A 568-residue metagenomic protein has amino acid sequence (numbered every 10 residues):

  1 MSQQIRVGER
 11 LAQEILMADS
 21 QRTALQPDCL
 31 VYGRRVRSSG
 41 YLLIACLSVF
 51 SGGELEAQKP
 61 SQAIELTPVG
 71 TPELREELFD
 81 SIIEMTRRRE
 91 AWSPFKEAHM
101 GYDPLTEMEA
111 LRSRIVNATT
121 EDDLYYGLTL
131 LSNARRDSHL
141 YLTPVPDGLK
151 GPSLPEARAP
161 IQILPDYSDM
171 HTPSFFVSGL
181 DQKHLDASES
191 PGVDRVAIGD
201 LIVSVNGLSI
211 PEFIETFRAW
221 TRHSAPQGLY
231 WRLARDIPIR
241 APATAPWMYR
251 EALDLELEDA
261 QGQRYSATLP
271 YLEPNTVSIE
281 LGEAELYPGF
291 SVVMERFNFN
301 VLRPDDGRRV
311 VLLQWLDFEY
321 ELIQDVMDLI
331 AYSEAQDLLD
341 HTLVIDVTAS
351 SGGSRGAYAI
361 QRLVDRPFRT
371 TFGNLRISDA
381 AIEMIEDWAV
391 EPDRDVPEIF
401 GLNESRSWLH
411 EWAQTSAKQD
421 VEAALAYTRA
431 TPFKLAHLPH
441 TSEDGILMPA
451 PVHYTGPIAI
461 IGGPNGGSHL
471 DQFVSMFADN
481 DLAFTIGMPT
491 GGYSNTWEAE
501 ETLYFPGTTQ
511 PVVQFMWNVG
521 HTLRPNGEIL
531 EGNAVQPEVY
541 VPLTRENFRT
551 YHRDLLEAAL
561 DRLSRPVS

Functional and structural regions predicted by a protein language model:
M1-R35: N-terminal secretory signal peptides that target proteins for export/translocation
Y41-V49: Bacterial N-terminal signal peptides
A57-L402, P457-A459, Q472, P489 (+4 more regions): Flexible, low-complexity junctional segments that flank or bridge functional domains
R369, G373-E443: Divalent cation-coordinating acidic motifs and surrounding scaffolds that mediate Ca2+/Mg2+/Mn2+/Zn2+-dependent binding
I446-I461: Short, conserved helix/loop micro-motifs enriched in His/Cys and acidic residues
G467, D481-S494: Short, well-structured beta-strand/strand-turn elements
Q472-A483: Non-catalytic, well-ordered alpha-helical segments in soluble enzyme domains
